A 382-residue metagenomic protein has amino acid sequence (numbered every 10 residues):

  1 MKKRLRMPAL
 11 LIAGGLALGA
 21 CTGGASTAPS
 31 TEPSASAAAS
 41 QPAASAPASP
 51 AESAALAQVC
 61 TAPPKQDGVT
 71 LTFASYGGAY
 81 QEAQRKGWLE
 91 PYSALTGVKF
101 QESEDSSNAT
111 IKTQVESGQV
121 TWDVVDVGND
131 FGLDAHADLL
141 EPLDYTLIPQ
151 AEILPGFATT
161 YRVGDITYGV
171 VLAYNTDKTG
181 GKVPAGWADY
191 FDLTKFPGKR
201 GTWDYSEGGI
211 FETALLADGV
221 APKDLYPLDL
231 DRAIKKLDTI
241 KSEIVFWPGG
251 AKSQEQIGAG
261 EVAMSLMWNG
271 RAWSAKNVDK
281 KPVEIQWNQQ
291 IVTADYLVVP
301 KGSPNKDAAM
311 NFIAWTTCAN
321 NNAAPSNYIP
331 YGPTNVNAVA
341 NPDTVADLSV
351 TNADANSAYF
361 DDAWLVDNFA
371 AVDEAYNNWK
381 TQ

Functional and structural regions predicted by a protein language model:
C21-A35: Bacterial lipoprotein signal-peptidase II cleavage site
A54-A135: Early extracytoplasmic/lumenal segment of secretory-pathway proteins
T72-R85, V120-E261: Extracytoplasmic ligand-binding site segments that recognize negatively charged/polar headgroups
F131-H136, G258, M264-P282: A ligand-binding cleft/hinge motif common to bilobed small-molecule-binding domains
Y168-V170, L230-T239, V278-S303: Periplasmic-binding protein-like
V171-K178, L215-G219, T293-K306, T316 (+1 more regions): A bilobed periplasmic-binding-protein/Venus flytrap-type ligand-binding module shared by bacterial periplasmic
K195-E207, T316-V339: Periplasmic-binding protein-like
A323-Q382: C-terminal capping/gating helix-and-loop segments adjacent to ligand/active sites or protein-protein/ligand interfaces
